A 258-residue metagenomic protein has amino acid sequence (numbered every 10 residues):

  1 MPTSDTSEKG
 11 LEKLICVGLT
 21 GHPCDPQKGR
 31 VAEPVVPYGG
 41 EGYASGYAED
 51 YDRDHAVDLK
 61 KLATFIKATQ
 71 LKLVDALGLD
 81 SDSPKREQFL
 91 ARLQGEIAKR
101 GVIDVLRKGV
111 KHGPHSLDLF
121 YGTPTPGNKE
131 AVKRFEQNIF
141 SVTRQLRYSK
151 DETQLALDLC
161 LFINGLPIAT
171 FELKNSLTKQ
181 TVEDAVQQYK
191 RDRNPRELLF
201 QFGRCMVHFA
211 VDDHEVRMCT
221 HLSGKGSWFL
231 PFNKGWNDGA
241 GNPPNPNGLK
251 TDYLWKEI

Functional and structural regions predicted by a protein language model:
P2-I258: ATP-dependent helicase/translocase motor core
